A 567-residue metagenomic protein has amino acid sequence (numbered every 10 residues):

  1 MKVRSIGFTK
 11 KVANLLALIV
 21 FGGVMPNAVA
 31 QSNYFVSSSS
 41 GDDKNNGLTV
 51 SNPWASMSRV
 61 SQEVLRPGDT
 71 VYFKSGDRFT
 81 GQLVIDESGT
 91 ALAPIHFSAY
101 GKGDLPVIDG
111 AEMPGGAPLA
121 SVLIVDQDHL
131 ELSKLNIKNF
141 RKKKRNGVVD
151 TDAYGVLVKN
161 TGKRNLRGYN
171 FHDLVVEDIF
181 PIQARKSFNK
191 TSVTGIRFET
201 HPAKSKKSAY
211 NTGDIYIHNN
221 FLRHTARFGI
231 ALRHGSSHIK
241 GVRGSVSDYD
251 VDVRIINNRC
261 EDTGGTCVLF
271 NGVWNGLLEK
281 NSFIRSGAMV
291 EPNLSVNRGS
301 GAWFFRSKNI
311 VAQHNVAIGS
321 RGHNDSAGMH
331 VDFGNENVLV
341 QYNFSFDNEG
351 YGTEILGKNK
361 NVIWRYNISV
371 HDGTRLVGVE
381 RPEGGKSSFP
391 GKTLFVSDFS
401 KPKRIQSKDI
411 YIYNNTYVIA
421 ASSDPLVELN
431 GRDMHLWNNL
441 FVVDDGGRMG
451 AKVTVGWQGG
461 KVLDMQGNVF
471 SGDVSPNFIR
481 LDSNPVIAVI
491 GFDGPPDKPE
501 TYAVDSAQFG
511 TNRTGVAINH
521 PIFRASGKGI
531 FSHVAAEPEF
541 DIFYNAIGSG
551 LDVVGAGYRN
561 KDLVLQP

Functional and structural regions predicted by a protein language model:
M1-T9: N-terminal secretory signal peptides that target proteins for export/translocation
A13-V24: Bacterial N-terminal signal peptides
A28-S32: Boundary at the C-terminal end of the N-terminal hydrophobic targeting segment
N33, E63-D109, L123-L135, R164-V175: Beta-solenoid repeat scaffold
S38-K74, R78, G115-P118, F543-L551: Acidic Gly/Asp/Thr-rich repetitive segments characteristic of extracellular carbohydrate-active and adhesion proteins
S39-K44, G76-R78, G89, G101-D104 (+5 more regions): Acidic glycine-/aspartate-rich tracts in secreted/extracellular proteins
Q82, P114-I124, K138-R167, E177-D214 (+3 more regions): Glycine- and acidic/polar-rich repeat regions and solenoidal domains
R480, I490-P567: Surface beta-loop-beta hairpin patches that serve as ligand-binding interfaces in beta-rich domains
